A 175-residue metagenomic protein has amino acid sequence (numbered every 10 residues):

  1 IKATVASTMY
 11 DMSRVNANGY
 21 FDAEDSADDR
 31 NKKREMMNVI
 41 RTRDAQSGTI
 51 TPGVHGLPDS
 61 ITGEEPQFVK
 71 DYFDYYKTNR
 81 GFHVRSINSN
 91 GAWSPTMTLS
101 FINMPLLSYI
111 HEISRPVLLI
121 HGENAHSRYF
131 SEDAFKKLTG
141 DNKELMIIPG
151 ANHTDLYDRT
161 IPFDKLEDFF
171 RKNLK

Functional and structural regions predicted by a protein language model:
I1-T78: Alpha/beta-hydrolase-fold enzymes
R80-I102: Hydrophobic, aromatic-rich cap/lid helix
F101-S114: The feature captures the conserved acid-bearing segment of alpha/beta-hydrolase catalytic domains
I102, H121-E132: Conserved alpha/beta-hydrolase "acid-adjacent" motif
I113, L119-H121: Short beta-strand/loop motif that positions the catalytic acidic residue of the alpha/beta-hydrolase fold
L138-T154: Catalytic histidine neighborhood in serine/cysteine hydrolases with alpha/beta-hydrolase-type architecture
A151-F163: Catalytic histidine-centered segment of alpha/beta-hydrolase-like enzymes
K165-N173: C-terminal alpha-helix
